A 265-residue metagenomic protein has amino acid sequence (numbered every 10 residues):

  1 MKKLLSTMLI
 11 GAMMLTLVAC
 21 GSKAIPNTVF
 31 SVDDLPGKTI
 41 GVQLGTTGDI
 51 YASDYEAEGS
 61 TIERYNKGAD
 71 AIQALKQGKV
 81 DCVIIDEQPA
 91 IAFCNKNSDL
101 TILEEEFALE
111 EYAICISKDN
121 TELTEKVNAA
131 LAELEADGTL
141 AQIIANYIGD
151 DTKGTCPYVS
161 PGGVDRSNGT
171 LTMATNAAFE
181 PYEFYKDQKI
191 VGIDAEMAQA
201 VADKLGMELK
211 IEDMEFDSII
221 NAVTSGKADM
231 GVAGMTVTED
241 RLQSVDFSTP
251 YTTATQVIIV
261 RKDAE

Functional and structural regions predicted by a protein language model:
M1-L9: Positively charged n-region of N-terminal signal peptides that target proteins for export
T16-A19: C-terminal motif of bacterial Sec signal peptides marking the signal peptidase cleavage site
G21-S22, T46, A113-G154, A195-K204 (+1 more regions): Extended ligand-binding regions for polar small-molecule ligands
K23-L35, N97-A108, K118, Q199 (+1 more regions): Acidic, polar ligand-binding/catalytic clefts
K23-T39, K153-I190, D203, E265: Immediate post-signal peptide segment of exported/extracytoplasmic ligand-binding proteins
T47-S60, I102-E106, A129-N168: Ligand-binding clefts/hinges and TM-proximal coupling segments of bilobed small-molecule sensing domains
T61-R64, Q73, C82, K126 (+2 more regions): Extracytoplasmic small-molecule ligand-binding "clamshell" domains of the periplasmic binding protein/Venus flytrap
E87, I91, N95-A129, D151-S160 (+2 more regions): Periplasmic-binding protein-like
